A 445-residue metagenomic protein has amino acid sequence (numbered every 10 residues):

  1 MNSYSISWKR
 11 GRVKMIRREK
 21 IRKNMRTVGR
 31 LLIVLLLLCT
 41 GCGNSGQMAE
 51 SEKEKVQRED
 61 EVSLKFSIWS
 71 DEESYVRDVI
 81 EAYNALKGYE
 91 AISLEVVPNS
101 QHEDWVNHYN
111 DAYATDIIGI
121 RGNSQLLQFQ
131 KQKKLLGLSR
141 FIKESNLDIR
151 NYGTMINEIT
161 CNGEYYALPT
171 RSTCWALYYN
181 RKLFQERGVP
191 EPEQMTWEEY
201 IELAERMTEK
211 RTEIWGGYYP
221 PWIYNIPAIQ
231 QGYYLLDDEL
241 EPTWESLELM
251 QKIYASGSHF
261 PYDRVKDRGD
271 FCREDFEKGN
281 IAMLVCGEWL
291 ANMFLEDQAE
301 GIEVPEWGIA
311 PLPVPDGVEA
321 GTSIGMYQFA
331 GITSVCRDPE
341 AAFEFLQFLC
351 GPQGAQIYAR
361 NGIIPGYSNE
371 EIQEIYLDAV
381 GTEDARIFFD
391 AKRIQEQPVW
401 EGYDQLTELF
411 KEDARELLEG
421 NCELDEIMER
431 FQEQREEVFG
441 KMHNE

Functional and structural regions predicted by a protein language model:
N2-K20, R26, R30-L127, L147 (+6 more regions): Conserved N-terminal structural module of periplasmic/extracytoplasmic solute-binding proteins
A85-L86, A91-S93, E186-R187, A255-H259 (+1 more regions): Extracytoplasmic/periplasmic substrate-recognition and gating elements
V96-V106, N123-S124, M195-E202, Y262-E277: Short helix-initiation/N-cap motifs at beta->coil->alpha
N107-Y109, T115-D116, S145-L183, W215-G216 (+2 more regions): A structural signal for short loop-to-beta-strand junctions that line the ligand-binding cleft of periplasmic/secreted
D116-G119, A282-G287, G308: Paired acidic/hydrophobic, glycine-rich loop segments that form the ligand-binding mouth/hinge of periplasmic-binding
R121-C174, V304-P311, A379: Hinge/lid segment of periplasmic solute-binding proteins
A204, L236-R268, L312: Glycine-centered hinge/linker elements that transmit conformational signals in sensory and ligand-binding systems
A359-E412, E416, G440-E445: Long, aromatic- and glycine/proline-rich binding clefts that accommodate carbohydrate-like moieties
